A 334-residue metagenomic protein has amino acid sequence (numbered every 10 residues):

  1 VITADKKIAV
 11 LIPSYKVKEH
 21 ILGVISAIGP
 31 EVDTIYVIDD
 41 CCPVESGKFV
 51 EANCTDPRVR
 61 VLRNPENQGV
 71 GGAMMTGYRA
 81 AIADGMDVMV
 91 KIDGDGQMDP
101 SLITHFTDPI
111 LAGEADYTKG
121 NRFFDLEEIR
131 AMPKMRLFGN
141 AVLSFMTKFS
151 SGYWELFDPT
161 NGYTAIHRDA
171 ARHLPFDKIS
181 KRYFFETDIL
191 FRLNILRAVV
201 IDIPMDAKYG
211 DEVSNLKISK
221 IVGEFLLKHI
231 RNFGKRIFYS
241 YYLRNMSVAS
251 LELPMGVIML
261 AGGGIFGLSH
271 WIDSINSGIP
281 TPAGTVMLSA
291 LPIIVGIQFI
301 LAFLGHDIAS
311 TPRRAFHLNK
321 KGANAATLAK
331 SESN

Functional and structural regions predicted by a protein language model:
I2-T3, I179-S180, F184-N334: Hydrophobic helical membrane-anchoring modules
D5-I8, A27-V37, R58-R60: Short loop->beta transition adjacent to catalytic acidic/histidine clusters or analogous donor-positioning motifs
Y15-P30: Short, well-formed alpha-helical segments that are part of the catalytic scaffolds of diverse glycosyltransferases
E19-G23, V44-N53: Acidic helix N-cap motif at the loop->helix transition within catalytic regions of sugar-transfer enzymes
D39-K48, E66, G96: A conserved acidic beta->alpha catalytic loop
R60, N64-A83, P100-Y183, Y209-K220: Acceptor/aglycone-binding surface of glycosyltransferases and processive sugar-polymer synthases
M86-D87, E114-A115, A198: Short, high-confidence coil segments that cap the C-terminus of an alpha-helix and link into the following beta-strand
M86-Q97: Short beta-strand-to-loop acidic/aromatic patch adjacent to the donor-nucleotide binding site
